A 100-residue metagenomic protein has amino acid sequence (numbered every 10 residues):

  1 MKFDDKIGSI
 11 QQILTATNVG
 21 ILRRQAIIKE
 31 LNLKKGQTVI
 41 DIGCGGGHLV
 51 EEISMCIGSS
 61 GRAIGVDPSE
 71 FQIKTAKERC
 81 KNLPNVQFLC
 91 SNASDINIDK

Functional and structural regions predicted by a protein language model:
M1-K34, H48-E52: Conserved class I S-adenosyl-L-methionine
Q37: Nucleotide donor/acceptor-binding cores
I40-I42, G46-D95: Class I SAM-dependent methyltransferase SAM/SAH-binding core
I96-K100: Short amphipathic alpha-helix with an adjacent loop that forms part of the alpha/beta core around
